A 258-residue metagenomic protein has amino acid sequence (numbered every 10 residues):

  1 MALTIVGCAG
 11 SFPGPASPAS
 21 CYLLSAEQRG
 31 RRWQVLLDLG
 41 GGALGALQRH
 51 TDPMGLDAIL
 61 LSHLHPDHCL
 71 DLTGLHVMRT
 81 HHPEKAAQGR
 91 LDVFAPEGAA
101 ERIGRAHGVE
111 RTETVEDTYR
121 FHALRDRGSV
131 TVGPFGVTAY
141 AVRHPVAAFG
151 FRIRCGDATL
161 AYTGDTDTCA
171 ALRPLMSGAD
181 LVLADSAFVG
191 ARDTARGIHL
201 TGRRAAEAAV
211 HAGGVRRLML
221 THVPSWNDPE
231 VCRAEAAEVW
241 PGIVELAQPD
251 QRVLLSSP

Functional and structural regions predicted by a protein language model:
M1-T51, A148-G164, L181: Conserved beta-strand hairpin/beta-sheet module of binuclear metal-dependent hydrolase folds, prominently
L36-G40, D57-H63, D67, P96 (+4 more regions): Active-site neighborhood of phospho(di)ester-bond hydrolases with catalytic His/Asp-centered motifs
G40, R143, D167: Adenine-nucleotide cofactor-binding loop residues
G42-L91, G178: Active-site metal-binding motif and surrounding structural segment of the metallo-beta-lactamase
L47, L72-L75, I103-A106, L172 (+1 more regions): Hydrophobic packing residues within well-ordered alpha-helices of enzyme cores
T51-M54, G89, D117, G133-F135 (+3 more regions): Structured loop/turn residues at beta-strand edges in well-structured enzyme cores
A86-A148, C155-G156, P249, L255: Metallo-beta-lactamase
T168-S257: Cap/insert and terminal regions of metallo-dependent hydrolase folds
